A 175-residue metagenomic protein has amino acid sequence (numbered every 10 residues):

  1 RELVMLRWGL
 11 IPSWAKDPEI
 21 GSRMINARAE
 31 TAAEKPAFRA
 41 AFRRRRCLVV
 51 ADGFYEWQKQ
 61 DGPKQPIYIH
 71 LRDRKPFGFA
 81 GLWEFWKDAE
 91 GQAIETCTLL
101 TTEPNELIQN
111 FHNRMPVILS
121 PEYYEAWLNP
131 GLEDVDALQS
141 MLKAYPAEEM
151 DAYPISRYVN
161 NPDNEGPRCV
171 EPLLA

Functional and structural regions predicted by a protein language model:
R1-R46, H70-R74, P172: Short, His- and charge-rich active-site/binding loops that engage polyanionic ligands
E19, W57-K64: Cytochrome P450 core scaffold surrounding the K-helix E-X-X-R motif and the conserved "meander" helix-loop region
R28-A32, I94-T102: Short, structured beta-strand/loop micro-motifs enriched in basic residues and often containing a Trp
D52, L82, T101-N105: A structural micro-motif recognizing beta-strand termini and the immediately following turn/loop segments
D52-G53, E122: Alpha-helix/helix-capping structural signal
H70-E90, C97: A motif-centric signal for short, conserved binding hotspots located in accessible loops or intrinsically disordered
K87, L100-A175: C-terminal accessory segment of soluble enzyme catalytic cores
